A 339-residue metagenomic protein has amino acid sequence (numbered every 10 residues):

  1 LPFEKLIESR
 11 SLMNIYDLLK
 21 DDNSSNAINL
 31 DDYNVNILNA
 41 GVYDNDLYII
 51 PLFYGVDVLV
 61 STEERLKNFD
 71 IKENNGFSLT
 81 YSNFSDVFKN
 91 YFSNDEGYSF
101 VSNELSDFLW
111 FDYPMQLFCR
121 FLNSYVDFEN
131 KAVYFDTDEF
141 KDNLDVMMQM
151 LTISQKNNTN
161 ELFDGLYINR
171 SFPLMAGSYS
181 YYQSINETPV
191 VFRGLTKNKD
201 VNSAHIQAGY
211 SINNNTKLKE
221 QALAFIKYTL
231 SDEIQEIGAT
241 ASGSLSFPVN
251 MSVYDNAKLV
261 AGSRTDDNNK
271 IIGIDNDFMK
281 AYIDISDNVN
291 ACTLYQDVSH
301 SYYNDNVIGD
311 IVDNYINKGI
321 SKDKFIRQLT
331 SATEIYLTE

Functional and structural regions predicted by a protein language model:
L1-F3, A27, D323: Early extracytoplasmic/lumenal segment of secretory-pathway proteins
P2-I7, D57-L59, L109-F111, A176-Y179 (+1 more regions): Short catalytic/ligand-binding loop motif for oxyanion handling, primarily in non-cytosolic enzymes, centered on
I7, E63, S85-F92, L144-L151 (+6 more regions): Non-transmembrane alpha-helical segments in soluble domains of secreted/periplasmic/extracellular proteins
R10, Y16-I28, I37-Y113, N123-N158 (+1 more regions): Helix-loop-helix "hinge/cap" segment bordering the ligand-binding cleft or interdomain interface
M13-N26, L30, I50, Q183-A204: Short beta-strand->loop
L117-R120, E139-A224: Extracytoplasmic/periplasmic substrate-binding proteins
A204, D266-T338: C-terminal capping/gating helix-and-loop segments adjacent to ligand/active sites or protein-protein/ligand interfaces
A208-H300: Mature extracytoplasmic/periplasmic domains
